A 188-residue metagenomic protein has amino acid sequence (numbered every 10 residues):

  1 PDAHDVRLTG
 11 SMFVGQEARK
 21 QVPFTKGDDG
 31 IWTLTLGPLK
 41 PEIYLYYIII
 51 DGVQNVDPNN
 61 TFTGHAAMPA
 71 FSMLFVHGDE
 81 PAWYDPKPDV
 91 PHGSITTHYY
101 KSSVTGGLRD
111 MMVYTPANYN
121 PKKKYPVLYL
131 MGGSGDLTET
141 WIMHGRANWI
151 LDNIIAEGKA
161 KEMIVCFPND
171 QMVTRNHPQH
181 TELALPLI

Functional and structural regions predicted by a protein language model:
P1-P41, D51-H77: Aromatic-rich carbohydrate-binding modules that target alpha-glucans
L8, E42-I50, V113, Y125 (+1 more regions): Short beta-strand segments enriched for Tyr within beta-sheet-rich domains, predominantly fibronectin type III
T9, T25, K101, Y114 (+1 more regions): Residue-level detector of conserved, well-ordered beta-strand and adjacent loop positions that form binding/recognition
F13, V53, P116-N118, S134: Short coil/turn motifs at secondary-structure junctions
F24, N55, L74, Y119 (+3 more regions): Short clusters of hydrophobic/aromatic residues that line enzyme substrate/ligand-binding pockets
I31-L36, N59-Y125: A domain-start/cap signature at the N-terminus of enzymes
G93, Y99-G107, Y129-I188: Cap/lid segment of the alpha/beta-hydrolase catalytic domain
